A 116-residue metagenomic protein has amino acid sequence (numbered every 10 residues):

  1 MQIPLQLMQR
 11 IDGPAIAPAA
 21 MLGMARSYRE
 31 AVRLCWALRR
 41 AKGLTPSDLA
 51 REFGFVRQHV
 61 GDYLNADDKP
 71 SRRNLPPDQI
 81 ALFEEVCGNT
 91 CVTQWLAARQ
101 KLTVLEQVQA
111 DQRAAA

Functional and structural regions predicted by a protein language model:
M1, A114-A116: Short intrinsically disordered terminal tails
M1-L44: A short, Lys/Arg-rich alpha-helix, primarily the initiator
A19, C91-Q112: Short amphipathic recognition helices of helix-turn-helix/homeodomain-type DNA-binding modules
L34, D62, Q94: DNA-binding alpha-helical recognition surfaces that contact promoter or target DNA
A41, N74-L75: Short, glycine/acidic-rich beta->alpha junctions
T45-E52: Short alpha-helical "recognition helix" segments of helix-turn-helix
G54-N74: Recognition helix of helix-turn-helix/homeodomain-like DNA-binding domains that insert into the DNA major groove
L75-T93: DNA major-groove recognition helix of helix-turn-helix/homeodomain DNA-binding modules
